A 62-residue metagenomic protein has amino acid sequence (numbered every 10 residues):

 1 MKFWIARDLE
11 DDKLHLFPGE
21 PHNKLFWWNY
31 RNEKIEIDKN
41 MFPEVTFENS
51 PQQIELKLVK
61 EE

Functional and structural regions predicted by a protein language model:
M1, H15-F17, E62: Intrinsic low-complexity, intrinsically disordered segments enriched in polar/basic residues
M1-K2, N32: Generic structural signal for short, solvent-exposed loop/turn connectors between secondary structure elements
K2-L14: N-terminal acidic leader/helix
D12-N23: Short, surface-exposed terminal/edge motifs of secreted or surface/virion proteins that either
P21-E62: Low-complexity intrinsically disordered segments
